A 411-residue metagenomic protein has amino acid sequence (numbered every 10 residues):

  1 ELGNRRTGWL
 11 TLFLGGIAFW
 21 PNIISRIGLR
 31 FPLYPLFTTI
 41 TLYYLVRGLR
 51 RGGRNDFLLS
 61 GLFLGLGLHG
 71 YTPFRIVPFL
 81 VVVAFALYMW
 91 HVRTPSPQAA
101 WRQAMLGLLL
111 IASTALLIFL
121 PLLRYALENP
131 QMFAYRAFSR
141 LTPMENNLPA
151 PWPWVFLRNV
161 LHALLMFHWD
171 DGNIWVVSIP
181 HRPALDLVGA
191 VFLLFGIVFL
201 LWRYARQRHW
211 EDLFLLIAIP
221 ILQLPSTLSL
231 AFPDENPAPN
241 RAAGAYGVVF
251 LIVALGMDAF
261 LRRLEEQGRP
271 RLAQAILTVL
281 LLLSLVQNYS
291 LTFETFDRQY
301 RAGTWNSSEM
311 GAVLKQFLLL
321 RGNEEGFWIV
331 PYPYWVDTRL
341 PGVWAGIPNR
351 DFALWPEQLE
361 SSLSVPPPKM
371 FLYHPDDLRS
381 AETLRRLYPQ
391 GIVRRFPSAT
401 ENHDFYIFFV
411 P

Functional and structural regions predicted by a protein language model:
E1-I17, D212-I217, Q274-T278: Transmembrane-helix signature of polytopic, membrane-embedded enzymes that assemble or transfer cell-envelope glycans
L2-R6, T39-L59, G67, H91-V92: Membrane-interface transmembrane helices that cradle and orient dolichyl/undecaprenyl
F13, L33-R50, S60-L64, A86 (+2 more regions): Specific aromatic-rich, kink-prone transmembrane helix
I23, G48, H69-G70, R75-F195 (+3 more regions): Transmembrane-lumen/periplasm boundary regions of multi-pass, lipid-linked membrane glycan transferases
I24-S25, F31-Y34, I76, L187-A190 (+1 more regions): Hydrophobic/aromatic-rich transmembrane helices and adjacent perimembrane loops
V83, A112, L251, M257-T292: Signature aromatic-anchored transmembrane alpha helix within multi-pass, membrane-resident enzymes that catalyze glycan
P270-P356, A399-E401: Membrane-proximal, lumen/periplasm-facing interface regions of secretory-pathway glyco- and lipid-modifying enzymes
E357-P411: Aromatic/acidic, Gly/Pro-rich catalytic loop(s) in extracytoplasmic/lumenal soluble domains of multi-pass membrane
